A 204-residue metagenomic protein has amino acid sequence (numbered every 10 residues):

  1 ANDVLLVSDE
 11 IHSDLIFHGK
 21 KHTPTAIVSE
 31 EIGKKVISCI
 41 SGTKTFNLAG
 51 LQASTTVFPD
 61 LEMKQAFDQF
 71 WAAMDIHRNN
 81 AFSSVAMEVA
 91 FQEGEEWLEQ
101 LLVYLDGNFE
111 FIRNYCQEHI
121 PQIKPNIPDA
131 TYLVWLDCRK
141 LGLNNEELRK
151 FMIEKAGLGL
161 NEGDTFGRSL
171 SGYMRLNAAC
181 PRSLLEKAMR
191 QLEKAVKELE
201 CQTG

Functional and structural regions predicted by a protein language model:
A1-K20: Catalytic PLP-binding core of fold-type I/II PLP enzymes
V7-S8, L160-E162: Hydrophobic residues in well-ordered beta-strands that form the structural core
S8, L102, F109, M189: Short amphipathic alpha-helical/adjacent loop interface patches that line ligand and macromolecule-binding sites
D14-L15, H22-I27, E31, C201-G204: Conserved core of the PLP fold type I
E30-D106, R113, K197: Conserved core segment of the aminotransferase class I/II
I32, F151-L160, F166-G204: PLP-dependent enzyme catalytic core of the Aspartate aminotransferase-like
E88, V103-R113, P125-C138, L170: Conserved glycine-rich beta-strand-loop-beta hairpin in the small C-terminal domain of fold type I
